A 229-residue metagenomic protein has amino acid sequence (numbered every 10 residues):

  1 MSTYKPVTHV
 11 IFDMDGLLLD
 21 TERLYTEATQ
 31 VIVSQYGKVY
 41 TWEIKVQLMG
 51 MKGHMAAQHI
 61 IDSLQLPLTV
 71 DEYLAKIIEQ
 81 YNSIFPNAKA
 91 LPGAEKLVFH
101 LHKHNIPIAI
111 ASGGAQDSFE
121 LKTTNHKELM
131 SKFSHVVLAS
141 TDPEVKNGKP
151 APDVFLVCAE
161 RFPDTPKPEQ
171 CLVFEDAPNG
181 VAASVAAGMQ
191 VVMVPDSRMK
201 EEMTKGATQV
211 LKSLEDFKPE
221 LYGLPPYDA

Functional and structural regions predicted by a protein language model:
M1-H9, Q116-A229: Asp-based, Mg2+/Mn2+-dependent phosphohydrolase catalytic module
M1-V46: Active-site neighborhood of HAD-like aspartate-dependent phosphohydrolases
L18, A90, I108, V173-F174: Conserved SAM-binding loop
L24, L48-K52, K89-G93, G114 (+3 more regions): Short beta->alpha linker loops
T29, A94-T124, S184: Substrate-recognition element of Asp-dependent hydrolases with the DxDx(T/V) motif
I32-V33, K52-L66, K122-T123, C158-A159: Helix-loop "lid/cap" segments that line or gate small-molecule binding pockets
H59-F99, H104: Metal-dependent phosphoesterase signature
